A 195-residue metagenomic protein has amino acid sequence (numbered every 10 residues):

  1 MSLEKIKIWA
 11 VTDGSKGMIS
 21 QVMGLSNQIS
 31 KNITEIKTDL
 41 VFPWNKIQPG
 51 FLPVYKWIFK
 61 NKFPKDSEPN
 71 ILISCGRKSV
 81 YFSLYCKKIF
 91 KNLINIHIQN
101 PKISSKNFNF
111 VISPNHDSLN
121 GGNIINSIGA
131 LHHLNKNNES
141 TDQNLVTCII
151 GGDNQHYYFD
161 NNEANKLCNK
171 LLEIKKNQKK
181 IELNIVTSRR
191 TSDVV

Functional and structural regions predicted by a protein language model:
M1-E4, K62-N70, K88-F90, I103-N107 (+2 more regions): Flexible, charged surface loops at secondary-structure boundaries
M1-F63, S67: N-terminal pre-catalytic "stem/leader" segment of glycosyltransferase-like enzymes
K7, N70-I71, I94, F110 (+1 more regions): Structural motif
K16-I19, P43-N45, S104-S105, L119-N120 (+2 more regions): Short, charged/polar "capping" segments at the starts of alpha-helices and the immediately preceding loops
K56-S104: Extended catalytic core of nucleotide-activated donor transferases of GT-like folds
S105-E163, S188: A nucleotide-sugar donor-handling region in carbohydrate enzymes
E163-K179: Short hydrophobic signal-anchor/transmembrane segments that target glycosyltransferases and glycosylation machinery
Q178-V195: Catalytic donor nucleotide-activated moiety binding site of glycosyltransferases and closely related
